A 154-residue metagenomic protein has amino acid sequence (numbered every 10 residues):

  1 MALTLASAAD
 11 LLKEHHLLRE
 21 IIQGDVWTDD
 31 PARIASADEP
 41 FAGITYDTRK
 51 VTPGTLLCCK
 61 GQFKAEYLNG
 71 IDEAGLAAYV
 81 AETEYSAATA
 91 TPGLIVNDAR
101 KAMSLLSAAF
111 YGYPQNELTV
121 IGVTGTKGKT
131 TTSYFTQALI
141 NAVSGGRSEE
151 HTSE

Functional and structural regions predicted by a protein language model:
M1-L105: N-terminal leader/targeting and accessory segments in enzymes
V26, V51, V80, V96 (+3 more regions): Extended aliphatic helical segments
A102-S153: Phosphate-binding loop of NTP-binding sites
